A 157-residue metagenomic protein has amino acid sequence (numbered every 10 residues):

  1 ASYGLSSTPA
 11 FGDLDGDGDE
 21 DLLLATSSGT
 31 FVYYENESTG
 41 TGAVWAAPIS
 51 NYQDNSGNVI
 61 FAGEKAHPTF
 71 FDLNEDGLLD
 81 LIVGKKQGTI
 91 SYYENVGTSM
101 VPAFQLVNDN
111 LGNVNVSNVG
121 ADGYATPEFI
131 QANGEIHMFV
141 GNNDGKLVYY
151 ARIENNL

Functional and structural regions predicted by a protein language model:
A1-G4, E35-G63, V96-D122, I153-L157: Blade-edge motifs of beta-propeller repeat domains
S7-L14, A66-L73, A125-A132: Beta-propeller blade termini
F11, Y33-Y34, W45, F70 (+4 more regions): Tyrosine-centered aromatic motifs in long, intrinsically disordered, low-complexity repeat arrays
G16-A25, E75-G84, G134-G141: Acidic/hydrophobic-patterned starts of short beta strands in beta-sheet-rich repeat architectures
G29-F31, G88-T89, G145-L147: Loop/turn residues immediately N-terminal
E128, H137-N155: Blade-level signature of beta-propeller repeat domains, shared across WD40, Kelch, NHL, RCC1 and BNR/Asp-box propellers
